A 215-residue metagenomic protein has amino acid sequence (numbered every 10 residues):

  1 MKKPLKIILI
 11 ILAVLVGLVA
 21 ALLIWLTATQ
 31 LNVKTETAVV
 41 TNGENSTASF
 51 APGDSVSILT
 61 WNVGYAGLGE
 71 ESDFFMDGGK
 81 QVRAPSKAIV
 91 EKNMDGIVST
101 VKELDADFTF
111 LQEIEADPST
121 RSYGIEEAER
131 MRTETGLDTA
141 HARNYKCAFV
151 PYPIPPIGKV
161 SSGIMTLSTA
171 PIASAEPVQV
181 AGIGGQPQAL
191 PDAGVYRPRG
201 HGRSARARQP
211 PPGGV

Functional and structural regions predicted by a protein language model:
K2-K3, R199, G213: Intrinsic low-complexity, intrinsically disordered segments enriched in polar/basic residues
K3-T133, L137, H141-Y152, P156-S161 (+1 more regions): N-terminal, active-site-proximal structural segment of metallo-dependent hydrolase catalytic domains
V56, M165, H201: A broad, low-specificity signal marking well-ordered, structured residues that form hydrophobic/aromatic
T60, H141, S174-Q179, G214: Structural signal for conserved beta-strand scaffold positions within catalytic alpha/beta enzyme cores
F108, G214-V215: Catalytic domains that recognize anionic headgroups
T133-G136, K159-A175, S204-R206: Conserved beta strand-loop-helix elements of the APE1-like EEP
A170-Q209: Active-site catalytic loop in hydrolytic enzyme cores
